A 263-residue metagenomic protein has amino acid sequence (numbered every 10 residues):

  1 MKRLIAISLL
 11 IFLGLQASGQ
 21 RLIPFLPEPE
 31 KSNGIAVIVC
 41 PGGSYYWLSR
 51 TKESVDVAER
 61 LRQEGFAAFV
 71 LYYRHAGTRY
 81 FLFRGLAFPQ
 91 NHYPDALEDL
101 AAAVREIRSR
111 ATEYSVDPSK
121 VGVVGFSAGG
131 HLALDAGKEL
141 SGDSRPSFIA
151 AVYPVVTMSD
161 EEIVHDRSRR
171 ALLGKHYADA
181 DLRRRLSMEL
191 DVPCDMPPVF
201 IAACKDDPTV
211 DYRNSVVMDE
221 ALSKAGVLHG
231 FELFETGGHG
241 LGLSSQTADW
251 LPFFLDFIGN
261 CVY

Functional and structural regions predicted by a protein language model:
Q20-F25, R79-R84, Q90, Y212 (+1 more regions): C-terminal catalytic histidine-bearing segment of alpha/beta-hydrolase fold enzymes
L22-N33, T112-Y114, E189-P193: Short beta-strand-to-loop junctions in surface cap/lid or active-site-entrance loops
N33-G42: Short beta-strand element of the alpha/beta-hydrolase
S49-R50, S54, A58, F69-D117 (+1 more regions): Catalytic nucleophile-loop/oxyanion-hole region of alpha/beta-hydrolase and closely related hydrolase-like folds
E98-V164, R183: Primarily recognizes the serine-hydrolase "nucleophile elbow" in alpha/beta-hydrolase and SGNH/GDSL folds
P154-D191: Mobile cap/lid helix-loop segments that gate and shape the active-site cleft of serine hydrolases
M158, D206-V210: Acidic catalytic loop of the alpha/beta-hydrolase fold
D195, F200-A203, D207: Short beta-strand/loop motif that positions the catalytic acidic residue of the alpha/beta-hydrolase fold
